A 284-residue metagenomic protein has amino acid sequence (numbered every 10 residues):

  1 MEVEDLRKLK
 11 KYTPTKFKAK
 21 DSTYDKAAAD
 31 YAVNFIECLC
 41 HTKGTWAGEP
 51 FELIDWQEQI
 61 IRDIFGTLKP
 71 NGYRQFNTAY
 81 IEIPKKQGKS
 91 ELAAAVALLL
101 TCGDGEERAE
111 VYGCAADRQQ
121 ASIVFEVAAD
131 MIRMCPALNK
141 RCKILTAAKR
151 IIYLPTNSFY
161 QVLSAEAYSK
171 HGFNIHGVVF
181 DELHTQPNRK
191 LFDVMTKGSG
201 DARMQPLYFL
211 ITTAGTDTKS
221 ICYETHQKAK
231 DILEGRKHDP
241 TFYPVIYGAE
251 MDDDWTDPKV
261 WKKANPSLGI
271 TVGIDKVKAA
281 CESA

Functional and structural regions predicted by a protein language model:
M1-A284: Phosphate/NTP-binding elements of NTP-utilizing enzymes
